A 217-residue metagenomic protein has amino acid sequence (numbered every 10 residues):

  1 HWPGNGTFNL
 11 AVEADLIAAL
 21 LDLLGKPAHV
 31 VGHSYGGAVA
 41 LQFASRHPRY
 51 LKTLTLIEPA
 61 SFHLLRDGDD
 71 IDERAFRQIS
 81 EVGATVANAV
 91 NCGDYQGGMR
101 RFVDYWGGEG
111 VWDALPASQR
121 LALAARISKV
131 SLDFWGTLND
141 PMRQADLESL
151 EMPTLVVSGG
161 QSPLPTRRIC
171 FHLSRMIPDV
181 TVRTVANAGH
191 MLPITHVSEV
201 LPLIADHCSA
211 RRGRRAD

Functional and structural regions predicted by a protein language model:
H1-G6, L65-G68, R167-R168: Conserved catalytic-core motifs of eukaryotic protein kinase domains, centered on the activation segment
H1-V31, Y35, P202: Active-site loop/oxyanion-hole signature of alpha/beta-hydrolase fold enzymes
L21, F43-A44, S174: A conserved amphipathic alpha-helix that caps or lines the catalytic cleft of carbohydrate- and lipid-modifying enzymes
K26-R66, D70: Conserved hydrolase catalytic core segment
A60-N91: A catalytic-pocket lid/entrance helix-loop region that shapes and gates access to the active site across common
N91-S131: Conserved alpha/beta-hydrolase catalytic His-Asp/Glu region
S118-R175, T184: Conserved serine/cysteine hydrolase catalytic core
D179-D217: Catalytic active-site module of serine/aspartate enzymes centered on a nucleophile-bearing elbow/loop
